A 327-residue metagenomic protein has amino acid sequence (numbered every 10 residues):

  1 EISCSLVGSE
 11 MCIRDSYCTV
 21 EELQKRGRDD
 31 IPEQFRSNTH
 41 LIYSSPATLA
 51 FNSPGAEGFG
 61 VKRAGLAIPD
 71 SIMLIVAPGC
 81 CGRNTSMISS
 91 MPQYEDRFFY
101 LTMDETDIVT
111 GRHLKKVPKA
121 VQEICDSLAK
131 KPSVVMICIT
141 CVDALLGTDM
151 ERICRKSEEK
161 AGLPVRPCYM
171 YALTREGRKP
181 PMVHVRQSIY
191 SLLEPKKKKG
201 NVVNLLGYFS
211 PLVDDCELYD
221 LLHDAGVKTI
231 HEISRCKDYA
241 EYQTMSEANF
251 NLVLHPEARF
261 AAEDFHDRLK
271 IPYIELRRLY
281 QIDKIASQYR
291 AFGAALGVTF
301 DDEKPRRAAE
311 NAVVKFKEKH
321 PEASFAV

Functional and structural regions predicted by a protein language model:
E1-D15: Single conserved hydrophobic/aromatic residue that forms the stacking wall/gate of nucleotide- or nucleobase-binding
G8, G200, P321-A323: A glycine-biased structural micro-motif
S16-Y190, G200, A225-I233, A240-E247: Metallocofactor- and cofactor-centric catalytic cores in central/energy metabolism, strongly enriched
E21-F35, P180-K317: Conserved, well-structured core segments that form the ligand-binding/active-site neighborhood of functional domains
A50-P54, I75-G79, I139-T140, L205-P211 (+3 more regions): Structural motif
V135, N251, F325: Receiver (REC) domain switch-region micro-motif
K317-V327: C-terminal structural cap/anchor segments
